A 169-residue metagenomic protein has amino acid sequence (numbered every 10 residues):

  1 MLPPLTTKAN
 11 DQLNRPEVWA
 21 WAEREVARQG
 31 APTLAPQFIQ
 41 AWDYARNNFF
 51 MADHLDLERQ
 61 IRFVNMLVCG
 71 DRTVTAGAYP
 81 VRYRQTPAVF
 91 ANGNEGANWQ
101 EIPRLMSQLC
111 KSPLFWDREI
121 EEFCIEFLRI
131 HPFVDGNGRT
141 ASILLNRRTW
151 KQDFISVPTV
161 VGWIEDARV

Functional and structural regions predicted by a protein language model:
M1-V169: FIC/Doc superfamily catalytic core
